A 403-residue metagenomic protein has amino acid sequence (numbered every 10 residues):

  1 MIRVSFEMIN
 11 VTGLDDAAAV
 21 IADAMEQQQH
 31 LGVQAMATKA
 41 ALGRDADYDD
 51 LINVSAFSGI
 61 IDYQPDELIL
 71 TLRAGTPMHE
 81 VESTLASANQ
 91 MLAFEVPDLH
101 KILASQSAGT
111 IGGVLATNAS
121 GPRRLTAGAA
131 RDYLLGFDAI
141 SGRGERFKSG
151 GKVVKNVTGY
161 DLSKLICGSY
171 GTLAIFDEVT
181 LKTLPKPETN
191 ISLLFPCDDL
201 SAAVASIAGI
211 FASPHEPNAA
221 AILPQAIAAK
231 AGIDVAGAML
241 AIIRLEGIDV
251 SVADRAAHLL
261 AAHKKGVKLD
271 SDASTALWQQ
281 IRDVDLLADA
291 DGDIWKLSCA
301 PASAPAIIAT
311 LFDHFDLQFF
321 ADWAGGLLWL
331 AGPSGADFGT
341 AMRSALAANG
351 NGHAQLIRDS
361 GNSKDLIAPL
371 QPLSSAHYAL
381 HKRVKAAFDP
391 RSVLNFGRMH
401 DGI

Functional and structural regions predicted by a protein language model:
M1-A40, K268, N349-P372: N-terminal accessory segments
I2-V33, V54-S107, L115, A119-K152 (+3 more regions): N-terminal glycine-rich flavin-associated loop
F6-I9, Q29-G32, D49-I52, L68-L70 (+15 more regions): Structural motif
A35, G75, I243, L330: Residue-level signal for inorganic ion chemistry
A40-A46, G232-D234: Short glycine-biased active-site loop of nucleotidyltransferases that positions the nucleotide triphosphate and helps
D45-Y48, A262, G266-I403: Conserved glycine-rich FAD pyrophosphate-binding loop
H79-V81, L200-A205, D249-A257, S303-T310 (+1 more regions): Short, conserved charged micro-motifs
A116, L135-D291: C-terminal substrate-binding/cap subdomain adjacent to the FAD-binding core in PCMH-type and related FAD-linked
